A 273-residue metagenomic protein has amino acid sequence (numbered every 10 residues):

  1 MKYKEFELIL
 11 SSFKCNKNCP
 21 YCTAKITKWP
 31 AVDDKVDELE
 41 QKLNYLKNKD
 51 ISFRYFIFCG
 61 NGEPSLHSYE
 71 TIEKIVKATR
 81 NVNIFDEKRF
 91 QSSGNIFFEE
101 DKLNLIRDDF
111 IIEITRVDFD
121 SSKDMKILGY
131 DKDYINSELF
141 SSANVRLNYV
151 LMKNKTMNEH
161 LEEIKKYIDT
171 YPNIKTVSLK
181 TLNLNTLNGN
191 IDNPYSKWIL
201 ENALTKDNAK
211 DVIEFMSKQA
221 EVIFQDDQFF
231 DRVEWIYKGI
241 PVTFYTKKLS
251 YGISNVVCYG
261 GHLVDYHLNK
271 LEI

Functional and structural regions predicted by a protein language model:
M1-E38: Canonical Radical SAM [4Fe-4S] cluster-binding loop centered on the CxxxCxxC motif and its immediate flanking residues
C15-N16, I96, F119, M152 (+3 more regions): Short, solvent-exposed loop/turn segments at secondary-structure junctions
K25-T181: Conserved glycine-rich "GG(E/T)P / GGGxP" loop and the immediately following alpha-helix in the radical SAM core
W29-P30, K88-F90, L249-S254, E272-I273: A short local loop/turn or secondary-structure capping micro-motif enriched for an aromatic residue
P30-A31, S122-K132, E138-Y251: Radical SAM enzyme [4Fe-4S]-AdoMet core and its adjacent flexible, acidic and glycine-rich loops/tails across
S68, Y245, Y266-L268: Short linear motifs in exposed loops
N255-I273: Radical SAM enzyme core and accessory elements
